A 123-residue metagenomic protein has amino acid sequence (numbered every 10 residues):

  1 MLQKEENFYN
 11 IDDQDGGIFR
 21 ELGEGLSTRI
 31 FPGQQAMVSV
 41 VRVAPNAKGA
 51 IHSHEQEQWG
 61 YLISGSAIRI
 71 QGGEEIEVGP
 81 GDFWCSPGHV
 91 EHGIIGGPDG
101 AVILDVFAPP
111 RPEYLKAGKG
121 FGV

Functional and structural regions predicted by a protein language model:
M1-Q35, K116-V123: A short, N-terminal "cap"/entry segment at the start of jelly-roll beta-barrel domains of the cupin/DSBH fold
G23-E24, S39-S53: Conserved short histidine dyad/triad with adjacent acidic residue
Q34, I70-E74: Short strand-coil-strand connectors
M37, W59, S66-I68, E91 (+1 more regions): Structural motif
R42-V43, S53-R69: Short, conserved beta-strand element in jelly-roll/cupin
G73-G88: Short acidic-glycine-tyrosine-enriched beta hairpin
G88-E113: Ligand-binding loop in jelly-roll beta-barrel domains
